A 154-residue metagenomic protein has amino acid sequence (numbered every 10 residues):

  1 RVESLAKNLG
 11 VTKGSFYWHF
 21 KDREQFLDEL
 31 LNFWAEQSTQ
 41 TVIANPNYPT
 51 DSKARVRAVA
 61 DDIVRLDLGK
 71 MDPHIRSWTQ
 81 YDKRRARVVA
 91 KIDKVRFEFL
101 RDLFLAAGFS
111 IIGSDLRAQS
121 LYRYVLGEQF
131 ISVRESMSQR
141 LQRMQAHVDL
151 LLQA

Functional and structural regions predicted by a protein language model:
R1-Q25, E29: Helix-turn-helix
F20, L27-W34, T41, V88: Alpha-helical DNA-contacting segments of helix-turn-helix folds
K21-Q25, E29, N47-T50, Q80 (+2 more regions): Residues in soluble alpha-helical coiled-coils and helical-bundle/repeat scaffolds
E29, Q40-G69, L121: Hydrophobic alpha-helical connector segments
T39, L66-P73, K83-G108, I112-Q119: Amphipathic alpha-helical packing segments from all-alpha helical-bundle domains
I43, A60, R76-S77, R101-L105: Amphipathic alpha-helical segments within well-ordered protein domains
V59-I63, I75-T79, L121-E128: Short alpha-helical scaffolding segments that buttress acidic/His motifs in well-ordered protein cores
A86-A90, L105-A154: Hydrophobic/aromatic-rich alpha-helical bundle segments in the mid-to-C-terminal region
